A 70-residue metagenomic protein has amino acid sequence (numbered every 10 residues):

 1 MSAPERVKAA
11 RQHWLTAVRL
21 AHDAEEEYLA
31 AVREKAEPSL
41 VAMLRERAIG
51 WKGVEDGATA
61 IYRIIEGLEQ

Functional and structural regions predicted by a protein language model:
M1-R19: Short, charge/polar-rich alpha-helical segments
H13-E69: Short, charge-rich amphipathic interface segments used for partner binding and complex assembly
